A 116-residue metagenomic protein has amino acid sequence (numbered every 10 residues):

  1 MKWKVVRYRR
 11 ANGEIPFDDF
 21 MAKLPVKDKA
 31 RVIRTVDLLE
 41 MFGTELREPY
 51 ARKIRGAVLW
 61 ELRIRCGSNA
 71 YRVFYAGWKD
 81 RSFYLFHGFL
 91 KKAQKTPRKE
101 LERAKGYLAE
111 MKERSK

Functional and structural regions predicted by a protein language model:
M1-A70, K79-F83, L90-K116: Basic, Lys/Arg-enriched alpha-helical interface segments
V73: Portal/gating segments that form or line small-molecule/metal binding sites
A76: Conserved Hanks-type protein kinase catalytic core
